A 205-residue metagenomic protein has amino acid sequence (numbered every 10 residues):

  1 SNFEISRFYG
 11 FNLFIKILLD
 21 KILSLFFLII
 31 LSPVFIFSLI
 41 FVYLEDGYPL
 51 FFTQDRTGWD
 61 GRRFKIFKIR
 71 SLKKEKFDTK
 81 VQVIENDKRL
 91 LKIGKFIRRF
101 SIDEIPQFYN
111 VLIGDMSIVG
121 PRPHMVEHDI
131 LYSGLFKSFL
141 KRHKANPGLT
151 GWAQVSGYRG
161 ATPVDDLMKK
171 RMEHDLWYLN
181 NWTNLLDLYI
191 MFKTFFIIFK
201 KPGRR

Functional and structural regions predicted by a protein language model:
F3-F14, E85, R89, H124: Juxtamembrane loop-helix boundary motifs flanking transmembrane segments in multi-pass membrane proteins
S6, L140-R205: C-terminal terminal-structure detector
S6, L28, V81-E85, H143: Residue-level "hotspot" positions that anchor or transmit function at local structural transition points
S6-E75, N110, N184-R205: A hydrophobic, helix-centered structural microdomain
F52-R89, T150-E173: Short, glycine-rich, amphipathic interfacial segments at transmembrane boundaries or analogous
V81-I84, I97, L179-N180: Short, contiguous acidic/charged loop-to-helix segments that flank catalytic cores in large enzymes
E85-N146, I190-T194, I198: A short, structured surface patch at a secondary-structure boundary
